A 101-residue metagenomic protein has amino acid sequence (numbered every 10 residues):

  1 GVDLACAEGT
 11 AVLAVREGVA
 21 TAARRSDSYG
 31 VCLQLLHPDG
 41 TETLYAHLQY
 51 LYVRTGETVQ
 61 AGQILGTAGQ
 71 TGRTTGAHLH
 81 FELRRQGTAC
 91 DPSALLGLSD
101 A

Functional and structural regions predicted by a protein language model:
G1, H47, H78-E82: Histidine-centered divalent metal-coordination motifs
G1-A14, H37: Short glycine/threonine/proline-enriched tight-turn/helix- or strand-capping micro-motif at secondary-structure
G1-D3, S28, Y50, A94-L95: Residue-level preference for alpha-helix termini and adjacent loops
G9-A11, R24-S26, Q70-R73, R84: Short polar/acidic secondary-structure junctions
T10, D39-T41, T88: Short acidic/polar mixed-charge low-complexity motifs
A11-T21, V53-A68: Short, well-structured beta-strand-loop connectors
A14-Y52, A77: Zn2+-dependent peptidoglycan hydrolase active-site motif and core
V31-H37, E57-A101: Conserved, short, structured surface segments that act as functional micro-motifs
